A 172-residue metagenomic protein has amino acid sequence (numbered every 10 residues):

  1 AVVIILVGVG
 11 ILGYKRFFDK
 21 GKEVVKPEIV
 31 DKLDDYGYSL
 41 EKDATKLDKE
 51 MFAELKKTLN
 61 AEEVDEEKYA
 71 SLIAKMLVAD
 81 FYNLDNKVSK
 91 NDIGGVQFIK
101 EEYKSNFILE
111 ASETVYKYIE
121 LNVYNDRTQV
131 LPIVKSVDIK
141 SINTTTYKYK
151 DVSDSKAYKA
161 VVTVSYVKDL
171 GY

Functional and structural regions predicted by a protein language model:
A1-M51: Amphipathic, hydrophobic N-terminal targeting peptides for secretion and organelle import
R16-K20, Y38-L40, E54, S105 (+3 more regions): Intrinsically disordered, low-complexity regions enriched in small/polar residues
Y38-V130: Core segments of small alpha/beta cavity-forming domains
K135-Y172: Exposed beta-sheet edge and beta->alpha loop/turn motif
